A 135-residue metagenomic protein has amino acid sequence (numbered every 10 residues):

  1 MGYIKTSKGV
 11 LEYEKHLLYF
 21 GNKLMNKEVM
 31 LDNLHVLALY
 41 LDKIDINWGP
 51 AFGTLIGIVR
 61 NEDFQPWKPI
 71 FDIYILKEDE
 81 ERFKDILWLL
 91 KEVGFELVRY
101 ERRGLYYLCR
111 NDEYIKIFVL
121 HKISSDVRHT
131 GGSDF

Functional and structural regions predicted by a protein language model:
M1-L24: Membrane-proximal basic amphipathic "stem/tether" segments
M1-T6, M30-F52: Charged, low-complexity intrinsically disordered tails and linkers
Y19-A38, D42, L87-F135: Conserved catalytic core of two-metal-ion nucleotidyltransferases
L39-F71: Active-site nucleotide-donor binding segment shared across nucleotidyl transfer reactions
T54, D79, H121-I123: Short, flexible active-site-adjacent loop segments at beta-strand->alpha-helix junctions, enriched in small/polar
N61, E78-E80: Short, function-defining helix-loop hinge/capping sites that tune catalysis or transport
Y74-L76: Short hydrophobic/aromatic beta-strand micro-patches that form the beta-sheet surface supporting nucleotide- or nucleic
E80-I86: Short, conserved charged micro-motifs
